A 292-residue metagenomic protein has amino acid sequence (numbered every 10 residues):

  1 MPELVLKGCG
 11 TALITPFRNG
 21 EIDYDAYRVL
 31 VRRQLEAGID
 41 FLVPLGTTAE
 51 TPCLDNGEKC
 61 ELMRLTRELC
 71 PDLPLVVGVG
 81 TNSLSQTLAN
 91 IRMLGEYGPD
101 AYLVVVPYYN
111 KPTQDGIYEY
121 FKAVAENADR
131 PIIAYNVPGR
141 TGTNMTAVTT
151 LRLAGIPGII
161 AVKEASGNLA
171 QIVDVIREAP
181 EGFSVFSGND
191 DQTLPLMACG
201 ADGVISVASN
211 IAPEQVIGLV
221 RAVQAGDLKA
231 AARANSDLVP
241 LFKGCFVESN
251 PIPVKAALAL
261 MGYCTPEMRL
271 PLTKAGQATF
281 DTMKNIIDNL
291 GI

Functional and structural regions predicted by a protein language model:
P2-N144: Active-site beta->alpha loop and helix N-cap motifs at the rims of alpha/beta catalytic domains
V5-P16, R33, A37-I39, T48 (+3 more regions): C-terminal alpha-helical cap/extension of soluble enzyme domains
Y24, N56, A147, A225-L228 (+1 more regions): Alpha-helix N-capping/helix-start residues
Y27, K59, M63, T87 (+7 more regions): A general structural signal for well-ordered alpha-helical segments in protein cores
A37, E61, L65-L69, M93 (+9 more regions): Alpha-helical structural signal in soluble globular domains
I39-L45, D72-L75, P107-Y109, I132-N136 (+5 more regions): Short C-terminal domain-edge/linker segments immediately following a structured domain
E126-N127, R140-F246: Catalytic alpha/beta core domains of metabolic enzymes, predominantly
N136, G158-I159, R269-L270: Glycine-rich phosphate-binding "P-loop"
